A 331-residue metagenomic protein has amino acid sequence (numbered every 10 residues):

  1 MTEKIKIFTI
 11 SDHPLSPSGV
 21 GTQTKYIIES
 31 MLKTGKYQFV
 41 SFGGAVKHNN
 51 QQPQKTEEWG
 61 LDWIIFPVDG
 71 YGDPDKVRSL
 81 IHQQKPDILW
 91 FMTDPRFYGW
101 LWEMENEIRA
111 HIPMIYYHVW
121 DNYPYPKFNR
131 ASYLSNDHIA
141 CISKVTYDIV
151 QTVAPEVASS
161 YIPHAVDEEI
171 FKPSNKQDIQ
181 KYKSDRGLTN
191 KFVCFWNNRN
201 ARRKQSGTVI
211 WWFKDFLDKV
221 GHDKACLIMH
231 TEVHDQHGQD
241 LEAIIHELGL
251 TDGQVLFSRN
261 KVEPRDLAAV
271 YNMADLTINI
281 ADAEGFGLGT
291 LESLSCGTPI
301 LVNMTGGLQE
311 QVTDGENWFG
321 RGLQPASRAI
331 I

Functional and structural regions predicted by a protein language model:
M1-K55, Q84: N-terminal subdomain of nucleotide-sugar transferases
T9, L188-K204, I210-F213, L227-I228: Conserved donor-binding/catalytic core segment of Leloir-type glycosyltransferases
I64, G238-R265: Nucleotide-activated donor-binding/catalytic signature segment of Leloir-type glycosyltransferases, i.e., the conserved
V145, A165: Carbohydrate-associated surface elements
K172-G187: A short helix/loop element that forms part of the nucleotide-sugar donor recognition site in Leloir-type
A269-A274: Short alpha-helical donor nucleotide-sugar binding micro-motif in glycosyltransferases
D282: Aromatic "clamp/platform" in nucleotide-sugar-dependent glycosyltransferases that forms part of the donor/acceptor
P299-V302, V312-T313, F319-Q324: Short hydrophobic beta-strand element within catalytic cores of glycosyltransferases and related nucleotide-activated
